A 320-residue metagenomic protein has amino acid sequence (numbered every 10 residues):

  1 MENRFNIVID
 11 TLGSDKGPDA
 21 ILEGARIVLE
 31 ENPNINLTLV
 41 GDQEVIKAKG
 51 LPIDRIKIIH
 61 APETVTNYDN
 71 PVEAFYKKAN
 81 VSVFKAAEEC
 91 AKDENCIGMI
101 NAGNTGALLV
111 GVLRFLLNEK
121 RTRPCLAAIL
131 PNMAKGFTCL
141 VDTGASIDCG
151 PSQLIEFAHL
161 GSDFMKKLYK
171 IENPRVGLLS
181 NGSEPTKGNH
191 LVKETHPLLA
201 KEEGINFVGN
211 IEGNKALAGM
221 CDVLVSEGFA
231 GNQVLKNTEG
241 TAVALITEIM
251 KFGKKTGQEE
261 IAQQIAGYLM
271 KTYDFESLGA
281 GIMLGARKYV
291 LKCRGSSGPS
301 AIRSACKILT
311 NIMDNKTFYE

Functional and structural regions predicted by a protein language model:
M1-V45: N-terminal phosphate-binding or glycine-rich loops at protein starts, especially the Walker A/P-loop of NTPases
I7-D19, F75-Y76, A145-I155, K292-P299: Short, glycine-rich nucleotide/cofactor-binding loops
K16-L22, A79-K85, C90-K92, G98-V112 (+7 more regions): Short glycine/serine/threonine-rich phosphate/pyrophosphate-binding segments that cradle anionic phosphate groups
D19, N36, E44, I147-G213 (+1 more regions): Glycine-rich phosphate/diphosphate-binding loop of Rossmann-like nucleotide-binding domains
N34, L168-V176, I205-N214, K255-Q263 (+2 more regions): Flexible, glycine/charged-enriched surface loops at secondary-structure junctions
I53-C96: Phosphate/nucleotide-donor binding subsite
A91-L109, K187, V192-Y268: Glycine-rich phosphate-binding loop
R114-L140, M220-L224, G228-E320: Glycine-rich phosphate/nucleotide-binding loop
